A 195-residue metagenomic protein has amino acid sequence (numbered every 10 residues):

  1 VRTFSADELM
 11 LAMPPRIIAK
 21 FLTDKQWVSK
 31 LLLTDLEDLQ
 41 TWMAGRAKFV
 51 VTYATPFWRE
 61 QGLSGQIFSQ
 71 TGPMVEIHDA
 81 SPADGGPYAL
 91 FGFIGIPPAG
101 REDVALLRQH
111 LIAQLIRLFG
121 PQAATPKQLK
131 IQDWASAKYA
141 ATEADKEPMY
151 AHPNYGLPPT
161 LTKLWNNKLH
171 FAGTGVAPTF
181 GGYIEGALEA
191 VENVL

Functional and structural regions predicted by a protein language model:
V1-F4, G45, Q61-L195: Conserved flavin/dinucleotide-binding core of flavoenzymes
D7-L33, V50: Flavin (primarily FAD) binding-site architecture
M13-P15, Y53-T55, G175: Residues immediately flanking
I18, W58, A99: Short, acidic Gly/Pro/Ser/Thr-rich loop/turn segments
A19, L33, E37-Q40, I112 (+1 more regions): Generic detector of well-ordered alpha-helical segments enriched in charged/polar residues, highlighting helical
L31-Q61: Central beta-strand plus flanking loop segment that forms part of the substrate or channel wall within the catalytic
